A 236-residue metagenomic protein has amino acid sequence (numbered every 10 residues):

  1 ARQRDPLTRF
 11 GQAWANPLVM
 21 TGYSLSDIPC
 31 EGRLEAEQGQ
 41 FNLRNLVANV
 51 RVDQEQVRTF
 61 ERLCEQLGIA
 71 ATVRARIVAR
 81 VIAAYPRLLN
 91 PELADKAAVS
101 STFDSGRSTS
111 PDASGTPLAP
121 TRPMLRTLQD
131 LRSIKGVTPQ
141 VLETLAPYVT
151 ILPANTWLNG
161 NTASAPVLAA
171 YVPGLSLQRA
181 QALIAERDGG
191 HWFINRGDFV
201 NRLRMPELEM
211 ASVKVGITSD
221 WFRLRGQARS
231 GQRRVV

Functional and structural regions predicted by a protein language model:
A1-V236: Compositionally biased linear targeting/interaction segments
